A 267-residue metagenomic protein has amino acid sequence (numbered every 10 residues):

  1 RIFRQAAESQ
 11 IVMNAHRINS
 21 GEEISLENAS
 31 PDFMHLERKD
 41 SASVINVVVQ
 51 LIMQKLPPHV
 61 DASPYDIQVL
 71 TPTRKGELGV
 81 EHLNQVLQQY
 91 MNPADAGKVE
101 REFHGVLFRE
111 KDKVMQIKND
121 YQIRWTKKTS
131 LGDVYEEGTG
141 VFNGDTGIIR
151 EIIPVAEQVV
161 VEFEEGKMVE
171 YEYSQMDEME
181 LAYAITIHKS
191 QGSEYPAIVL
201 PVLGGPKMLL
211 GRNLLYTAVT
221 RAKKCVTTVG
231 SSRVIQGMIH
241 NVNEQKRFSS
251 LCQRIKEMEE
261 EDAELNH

Functional and structural regions predicted by a protein language model:
R1-T139: Conserved helicase motor core of P-loop NTPases
E136-T139, N143-H267: C-terminal accessory regions
